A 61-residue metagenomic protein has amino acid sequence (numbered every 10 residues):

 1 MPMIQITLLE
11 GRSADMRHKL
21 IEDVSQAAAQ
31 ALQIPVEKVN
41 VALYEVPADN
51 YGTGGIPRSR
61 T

Functional and structural regions predicted by a protein language model:
P2-T61: A domain-level signal for the structural core that forms small-molecule/cofactor-binding pockets and catalytic centers
